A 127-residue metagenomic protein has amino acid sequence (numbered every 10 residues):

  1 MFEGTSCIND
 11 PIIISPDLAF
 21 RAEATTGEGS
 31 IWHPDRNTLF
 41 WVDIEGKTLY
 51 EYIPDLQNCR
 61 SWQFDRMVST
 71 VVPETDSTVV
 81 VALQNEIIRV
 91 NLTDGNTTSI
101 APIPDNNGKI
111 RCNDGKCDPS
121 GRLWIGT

Functional and structural regions predicted by a protein language model:
F2-I14: Blade/loop signatures of beta-propeller domains
S15-R21, Q57-Q63, T98-D105: A short beta-strand motif characteristic of beta-propeller blades
A22-R36, F64-V80, N106-L123: Beta-rich, blade/repeat-based domains predominating in secreted/periplasmic proteins but also intracellular
N37-T48: N-terminal glycine-rich anion-binding loops that anchor highly charged ligand groups
F40-V42, V81, W124-G126: Residue position within the beta-strands of beta-propeller blades
K47-L49, I87-R89: Structural signal for beta-propeller blades
I53-Q57, N91-G95: Short loop/turn segments that connect beta-strands within beta-propeller blades
V72-P73, V81, V90-N91, T98-P102: Phosphate/diphosphate ligand-binding glycine-rich loop within oxidoreductases
